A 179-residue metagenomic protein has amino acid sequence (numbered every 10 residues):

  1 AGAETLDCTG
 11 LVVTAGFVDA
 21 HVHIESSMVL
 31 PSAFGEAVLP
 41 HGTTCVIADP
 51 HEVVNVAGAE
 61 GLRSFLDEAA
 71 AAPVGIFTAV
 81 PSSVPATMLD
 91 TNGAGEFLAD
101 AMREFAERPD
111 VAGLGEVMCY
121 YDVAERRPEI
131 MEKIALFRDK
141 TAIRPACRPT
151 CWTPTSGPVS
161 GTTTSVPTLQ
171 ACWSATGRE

Functional and structural regions predicted by a protein language model:
G2-A48: Replace "His-x-His-based motif
C8-T9, G16, A20, D49-H51 (+5 more regions): Fold-independent oxyanion-binding glycine-rich loops and adjacent beta-strand/coil segments at enzyme active sites
T9, S64-A72, P158-P167: Short, structured secondary-structure boundary patches
S27-M28, V54, T164: Alpha-helix N-cap/helix-initiation motif
L30, G58, L98, R148 (+1 more regions): Helix N-cap and loop-to-helix transition residues
S32-A142: Divalent-metal coordination cores built from histidine and acidic residues
E116-E179: Active-site core of metal-dependent hydrolases
